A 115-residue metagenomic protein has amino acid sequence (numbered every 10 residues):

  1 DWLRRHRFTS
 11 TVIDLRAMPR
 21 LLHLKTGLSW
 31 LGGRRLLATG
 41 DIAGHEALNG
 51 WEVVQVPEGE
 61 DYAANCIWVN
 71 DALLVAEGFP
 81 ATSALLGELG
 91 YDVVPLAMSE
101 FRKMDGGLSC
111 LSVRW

Functional and structural regions predicted by a protein language model:
D1-W115: The feature marks the mature, well-folded catalytic cores of soluble enzymes
